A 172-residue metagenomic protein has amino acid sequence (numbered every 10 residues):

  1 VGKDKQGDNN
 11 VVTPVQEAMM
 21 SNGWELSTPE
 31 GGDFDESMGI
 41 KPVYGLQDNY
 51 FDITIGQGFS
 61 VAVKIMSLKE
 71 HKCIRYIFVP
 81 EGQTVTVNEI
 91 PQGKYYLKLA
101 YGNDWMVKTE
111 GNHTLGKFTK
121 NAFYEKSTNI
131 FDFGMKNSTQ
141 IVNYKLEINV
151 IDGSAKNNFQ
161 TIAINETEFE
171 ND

Functional and structural regions predicted by a protein language model:
G2-K69, C73-R75, G102-D172: Primarily secretory-pathway and cell-envelope proteins
Y76-P80: Short, acidic Ser/Thr/Gly-rich low-complexity loop/linker segments typical of extracellular and cell-surface proteins
G82-V87: Short, surface-exposed beta-strand/beta-hairpin micro-motifs centered on an aromatic residue
Y95-L97: A short tyrosine-centered beta-strand micro-motif
